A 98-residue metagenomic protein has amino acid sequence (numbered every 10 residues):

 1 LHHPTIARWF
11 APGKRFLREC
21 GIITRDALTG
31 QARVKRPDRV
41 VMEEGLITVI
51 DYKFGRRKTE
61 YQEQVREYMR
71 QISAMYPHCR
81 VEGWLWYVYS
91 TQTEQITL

Functional and structural regions predicted by a protein language model:
L1-L98: Structural signature of nuclease core domains in nucleic-acid processing machines
